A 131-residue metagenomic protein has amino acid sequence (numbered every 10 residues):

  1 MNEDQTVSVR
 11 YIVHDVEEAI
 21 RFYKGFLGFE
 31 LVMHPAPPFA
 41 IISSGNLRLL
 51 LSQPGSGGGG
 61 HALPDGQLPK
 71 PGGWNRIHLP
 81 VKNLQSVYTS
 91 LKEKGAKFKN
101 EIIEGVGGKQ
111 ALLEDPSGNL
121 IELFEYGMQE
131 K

Functional and structural regions predicted by a protein language model:
M1-S8, E30-L79, Y88-E114, E125-K131: Vicinal oxygen chelate
I12: Catalytic core of Fe(II)/2-oxoglutarate
A19-K24, L91, G118: Conserved active-site tyrosine of GNAT-family acetyltransferases
L120-L123: Short glycine-/small-residue motifs
